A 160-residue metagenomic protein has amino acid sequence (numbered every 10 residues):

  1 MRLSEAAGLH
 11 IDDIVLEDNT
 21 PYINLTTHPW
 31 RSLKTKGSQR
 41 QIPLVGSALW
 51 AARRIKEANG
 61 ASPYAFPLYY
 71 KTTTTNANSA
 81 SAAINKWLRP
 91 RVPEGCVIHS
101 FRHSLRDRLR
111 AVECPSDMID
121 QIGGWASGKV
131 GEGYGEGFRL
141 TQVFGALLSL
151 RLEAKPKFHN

Functional and structural regions predicted by a protein language model:
S4, G8-A52: Conserved tyrosine-mediated DNA breakage-rejoining catalytic core shared by Y-recombinases
E5, S79, A83-K86, S100-A126: C-terminal catalytic core of tyrosine-transesterase DNA break-rejoin enzymes
D13-T20, E94-G95, C114-G135, P156-N160: Short, polar N-cap/turn motifs at the start of nucleic acid-interacting alpha helices
N19, S38, G60, V92 (+1 more regions): Exposed loop/turn and edge beta-strand positions of beta-sandwich/beta-sheet ligand-binding modules
H28-P29, V45-E94: Active-site/catalytic core of tyrosine-dependent DNA strand-transfer enzymes
S38, A58-N59, K155-N160: Extended, non-catalytic subsegments within catalytic or DNA/protein-binding/adaptor domains
A65-F66, R106, Y134: Bulky hydrophobic/aromatic "packing anchor" residues in well-ordered structure
K71-T72, G123-E153: Catalytic-site neighborhood detector that most strongly recognizes the C-terminal catalytic loop/helix of tyrosine
